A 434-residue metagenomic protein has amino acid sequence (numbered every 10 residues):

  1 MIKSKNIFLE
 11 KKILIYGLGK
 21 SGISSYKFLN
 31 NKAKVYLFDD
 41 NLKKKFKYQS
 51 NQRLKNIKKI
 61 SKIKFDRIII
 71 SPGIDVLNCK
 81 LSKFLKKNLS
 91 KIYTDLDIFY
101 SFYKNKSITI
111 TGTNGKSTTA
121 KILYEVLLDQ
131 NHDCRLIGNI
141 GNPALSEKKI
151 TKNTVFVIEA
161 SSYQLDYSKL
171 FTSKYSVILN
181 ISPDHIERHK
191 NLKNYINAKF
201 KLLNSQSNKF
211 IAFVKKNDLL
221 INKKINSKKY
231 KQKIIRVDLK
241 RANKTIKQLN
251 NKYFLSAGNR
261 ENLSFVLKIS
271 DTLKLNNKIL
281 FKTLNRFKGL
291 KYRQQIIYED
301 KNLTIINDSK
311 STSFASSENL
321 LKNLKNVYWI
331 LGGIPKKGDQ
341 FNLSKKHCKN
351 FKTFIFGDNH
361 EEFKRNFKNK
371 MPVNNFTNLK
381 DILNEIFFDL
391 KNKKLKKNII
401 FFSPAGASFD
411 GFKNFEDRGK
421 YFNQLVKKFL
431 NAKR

Functional and structural regions predicted by a protein language model:
M1-T94, I98, L275, K337 (+5 more regions): N-terminal leader/targeting and accessory segments in enzymes
I2-K12, G22-N31, D133, K252-N350: Nucleotide phosphate-binding/pyrophosphate-handling subdomain across enzymes that bind or process nucleotide phosphates
K11-K12, K27-N30, I60-D66, P72-A212 (+3 more regions): Phosphate-binding loop of NTP-binding sites
V35-D40, R135-L136, V157, R236: Short beta-strand "acidic-cap" motif of Rossmann-like dinucleotide-binding folds
Y36-D40, A212-K216, I330-G332, N350-D358: Short internal beta-strands
I68-G73, I158, I178, V214 (+4 more regions): Redox-cofactor binding/interface segments in oxidoreductases and associated redox assembly factors
P72-D75, G115, S162-Q164, P183-D184 (+6 more regions): Short glycine-rich anion-binding loops that position phosphate/pyrophosphate groups of nucleotides and phosphorylated
K337-K397: C-terminal helical cap/extension that packs against the catalytic core of soluble nucleotide-cofactor enzymes
